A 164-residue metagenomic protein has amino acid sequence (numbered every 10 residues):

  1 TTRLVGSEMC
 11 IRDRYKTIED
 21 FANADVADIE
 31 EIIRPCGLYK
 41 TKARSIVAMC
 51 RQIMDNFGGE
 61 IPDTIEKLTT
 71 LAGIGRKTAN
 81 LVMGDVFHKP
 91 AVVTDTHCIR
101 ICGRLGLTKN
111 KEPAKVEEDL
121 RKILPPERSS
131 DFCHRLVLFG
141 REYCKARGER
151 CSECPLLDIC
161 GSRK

Functional and structural regions predicted by a protein language model:
T1-G6, C10-I11: Single conserved hydrophobic/aromatic residue that forms the stacking wall/gate of nucleotide- or nucleobase-binding
T2, E66-T69, S152: Pre-signature/interface helix of ABC/ABC-like ATPase nucleotide-binding domains
T2, R51-D55, G103: Short glycine/serine- and small hydrophobic-enriched flexible loop segments
G6, N23-V26, D95: ATP/adenylate-binding site constellation spanning eukaryotic-like Ser/Thr protein kinases, ABC-transporter
E8, C50-R51, G140: Short, amphipathic alpha-helical segments that act as regulatory/interfacial helices in nucleotide-processing proteins
R12-A72, R76, D85: Alpha-helical ds-nucleic-acid-binding substructure associated with the helix-hairpin-helix region of base-excision DNA
R44, K89-K164: C-terminal accessory module of base-excision DNA glycosylases/AP lyases that mediates lesion recognition and DNA
N80: Cysteine-nucleophile active-site neighborhood
